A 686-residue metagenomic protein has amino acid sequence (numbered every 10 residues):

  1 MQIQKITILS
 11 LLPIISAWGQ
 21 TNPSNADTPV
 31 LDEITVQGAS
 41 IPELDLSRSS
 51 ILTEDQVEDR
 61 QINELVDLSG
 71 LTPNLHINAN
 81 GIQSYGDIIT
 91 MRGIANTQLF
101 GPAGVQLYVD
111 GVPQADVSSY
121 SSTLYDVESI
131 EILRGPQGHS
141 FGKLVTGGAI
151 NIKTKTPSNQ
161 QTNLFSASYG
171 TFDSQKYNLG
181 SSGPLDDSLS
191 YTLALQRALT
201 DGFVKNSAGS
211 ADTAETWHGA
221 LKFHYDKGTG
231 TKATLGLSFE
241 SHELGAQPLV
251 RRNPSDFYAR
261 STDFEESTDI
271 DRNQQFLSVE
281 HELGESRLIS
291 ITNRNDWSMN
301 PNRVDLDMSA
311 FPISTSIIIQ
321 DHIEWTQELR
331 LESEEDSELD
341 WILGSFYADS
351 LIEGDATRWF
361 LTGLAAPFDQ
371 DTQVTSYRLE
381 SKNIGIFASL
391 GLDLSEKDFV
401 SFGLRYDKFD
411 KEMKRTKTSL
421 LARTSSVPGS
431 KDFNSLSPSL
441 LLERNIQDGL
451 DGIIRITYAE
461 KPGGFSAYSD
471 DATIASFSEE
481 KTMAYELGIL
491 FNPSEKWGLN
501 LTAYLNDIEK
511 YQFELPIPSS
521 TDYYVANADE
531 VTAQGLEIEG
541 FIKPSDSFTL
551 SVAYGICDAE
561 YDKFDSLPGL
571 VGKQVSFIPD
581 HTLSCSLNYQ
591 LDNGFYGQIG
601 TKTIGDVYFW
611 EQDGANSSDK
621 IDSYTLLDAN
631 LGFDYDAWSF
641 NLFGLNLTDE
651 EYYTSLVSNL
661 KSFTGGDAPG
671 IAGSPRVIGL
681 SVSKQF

Functional and structural regions predicted by a protein language model:
D32-R60, Y85-I88, V105: N-terminal periplasmic "start-of-domain" segments of outer-membrane beta-barrel proteins
E33, L65, I88-R92, V105-Y108 (+4 more regions): N-terminal periplasmic accessory domains that precede and gate Gram-negative outer-membrane beta-barrel machines
V105, D110-P136: Short acidic/polar hinge/loop motifs at secondary-structure boundaries that mediate gating or recognition
T162-L164, Y169-T200, V204, A208-L244 (+6 more regions): Transmembrane beta-barrel wall of Gram-negative outer-membrane proteins
H224-G230, S238, L331-E334, E338 (+7 more regions): Structural signature of Gram-negative outer-membrane beta-barrels, strongest in the C-terminal barrel of TonB-dependent
F276-D305, N445-K461, E479-D565, F643-L645 (+1 more regions): Membrane-embedded beta-barrel scaffold of Gram-negative outer-membrane proteins
D340-I342, D393-V400, K408-F409, L505-D507 (+2 more regions): Gram-negative outer-membrane beta-barrel transporters
L550, T603-W610, G632-F686: C-terminal beta-signal and adjacent terminal beta-strands/loops of Gram-negative outer-membrane beta-barrel proteins
